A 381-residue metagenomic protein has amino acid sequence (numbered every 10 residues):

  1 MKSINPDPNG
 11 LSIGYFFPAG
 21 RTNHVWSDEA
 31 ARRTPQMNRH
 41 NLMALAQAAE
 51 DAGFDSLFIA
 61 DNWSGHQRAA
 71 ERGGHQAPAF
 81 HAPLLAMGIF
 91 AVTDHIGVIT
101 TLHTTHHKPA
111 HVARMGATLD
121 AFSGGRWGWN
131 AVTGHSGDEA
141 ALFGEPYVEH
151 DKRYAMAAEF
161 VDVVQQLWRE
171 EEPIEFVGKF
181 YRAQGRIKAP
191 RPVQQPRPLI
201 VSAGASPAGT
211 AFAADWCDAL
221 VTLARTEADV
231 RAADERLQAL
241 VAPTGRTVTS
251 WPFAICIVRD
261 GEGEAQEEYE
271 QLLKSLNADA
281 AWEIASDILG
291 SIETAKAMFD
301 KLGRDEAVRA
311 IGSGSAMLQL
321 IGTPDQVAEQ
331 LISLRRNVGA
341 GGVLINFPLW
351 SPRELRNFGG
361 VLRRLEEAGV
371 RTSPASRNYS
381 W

Functional and structural regions predicted by a protein language model:
M1-V92, Q195-P198, A375-W381: N-terminal beta1-alpha1-beta2 module of alpha/beta enzyme domains
K2-R21, E50-D51, H150-V193, R225-V338 (+1 more regions): An alpha-helical appendage that flanks or caps ligand/catalytic pockets
D7, E50-D51, M87-D94, G116 (+4 more regions): Acidic (Asp/Glu)-rich catalytic clusters
I13-Y15, L57-I59, V98-T100, W127-A131 (+4 more regions): Hydrophobic faces of well-ordered beta-strands that scaffold small-molecule active sites in alpha/beta enzyme cores
V25-H40, T101-A110, P196-A205, C256-R259 (+1 more regions): Active-site mouth loops of central-metabolism enzymes
Q36-A49, G204-F212, T323-L334: Short, acidic/polar
A49, G53, I89, L119 (+7 more regions): Conserved, mostly hydrophobic/aromatic
K108, A121, G137-D162, A189: Hydrophobic, small-residue-rich alpha-helical packing segments that form membrane-like cores
